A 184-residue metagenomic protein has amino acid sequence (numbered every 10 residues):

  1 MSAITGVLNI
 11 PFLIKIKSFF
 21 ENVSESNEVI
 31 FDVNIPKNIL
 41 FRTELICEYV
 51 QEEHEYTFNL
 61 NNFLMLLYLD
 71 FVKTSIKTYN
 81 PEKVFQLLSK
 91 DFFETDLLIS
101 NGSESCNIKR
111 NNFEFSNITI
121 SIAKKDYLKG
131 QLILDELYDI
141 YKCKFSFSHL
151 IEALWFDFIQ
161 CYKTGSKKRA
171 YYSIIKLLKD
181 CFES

Functional and structural regions predicted by a protein language model:
M1, V7, L69, K73-I99: Repeat-associated, polar segments at repeat-unit boundaries in modular proteins
M1-T5, K77-P81, L98, C161-T164 (+2 more regions): Extended interaction regions within the primary functional domain
S2-L40, C47, F92-L128, K179-S184: Short Lys/Arg-rich basic patches
I16, V84-S89, S173-L178: Generic structural signal of hydrophobic/aromatic residues within well-ordered alpha-helices of folded domains
S24-D32, F41-N61, L134-S148: A cross-kingdom feature marking solvent-exposed beta-strand/loop segments within repeated, beta-rich binding/scaffold
F41, L45-E52, L66, D70 (+6 more regions): Charged/polar, solvent-exposed surface patches and flexible loops
E55-F85, K142-Y172: Short, basic amphipathic alpha-helical segments that act as recognition/interaction helices in nucleic-acid-binding
N112-A153: Conserved small-residue-rich
